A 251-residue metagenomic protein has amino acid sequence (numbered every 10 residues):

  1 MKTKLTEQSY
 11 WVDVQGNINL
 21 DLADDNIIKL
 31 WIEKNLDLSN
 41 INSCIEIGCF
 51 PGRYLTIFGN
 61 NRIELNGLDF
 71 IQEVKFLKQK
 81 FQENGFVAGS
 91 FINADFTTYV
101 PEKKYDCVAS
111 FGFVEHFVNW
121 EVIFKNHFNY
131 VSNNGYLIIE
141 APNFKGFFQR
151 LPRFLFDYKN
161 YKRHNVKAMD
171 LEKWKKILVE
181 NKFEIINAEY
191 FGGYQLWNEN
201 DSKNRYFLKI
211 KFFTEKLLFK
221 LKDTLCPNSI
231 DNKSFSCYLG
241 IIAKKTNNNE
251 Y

Functional and structural regions predicted by a protein language model:
M1-K103, C107, F111, F124 (+2 more regions): Conserved N-terminal segment of class I S-adenosyl-L-methionine
L65, L137-I138: A short hydrophobic/small-residue beta-strand
P101, F117-V122, Q149: Short N-terminal helix/helix-N-cap motif within the alpha/beta-hydrolase-1
G112-H116: A short His-aromatic
E121-Y136: A short glycine-rich, Lys/Arg-flanked "PGG" loop and its adjoining helix->strand segment in the class I
N143-N165: Short, glycine-/aromatic-enriched active-site segment of Class I SAM-dependent methyltransferases
R153-F154, N187-Y251: A C-terminal cap/extension of S-adenosyl-L-methionine-dependent methyltransferases that defines the acceptor-substrate
V166-K182: Short alpha-helix
